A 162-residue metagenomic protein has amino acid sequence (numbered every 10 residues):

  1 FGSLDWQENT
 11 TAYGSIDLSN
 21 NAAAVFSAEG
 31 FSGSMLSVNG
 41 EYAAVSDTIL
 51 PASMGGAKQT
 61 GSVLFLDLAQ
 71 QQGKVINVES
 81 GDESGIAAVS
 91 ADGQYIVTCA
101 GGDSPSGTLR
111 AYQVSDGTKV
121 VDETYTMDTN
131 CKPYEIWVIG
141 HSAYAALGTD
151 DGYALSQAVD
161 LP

Functional and structural regions predicted by a protein language model:
L4-D5, T48-I49, G102, T149-D151: Residue-level signature of beta-propeller blades and closely related beta-rich strand-turn architectures in secreted
W6-A28, G55-V78, G107-T126, D150-P162: Surface-exposed loop/turn elements that mediate protein-protein interactions on large endomembrane-trafficking
N9, N39, Q59, D92 (+3 more regions): Short loop/turn segments that connect beta-strands within the blades of beta-propeller domains, predominantly WD40
V25, S34, Y42-A52, Q59-L64 (+2 more regions): Intrinsically disordered, low-complexity prosegments and terminal tails associated with secretory/extracytoplasmic
A28-G40, S46, S80-D92, D128-G140: Repeated scaffold domains used in trafficking and secretory/extracellular systems, primarily beta-propellers
V78-A111: Loop/turn-rich, solvent-exposed surfaces of beta-rich toroidal or solenoidal domains
N130-P162: Blade-level signature of beta-propeller repeat domains, shared across WD40, Kelch, NHL, RCC1 and BNR/Asp-box propellers
